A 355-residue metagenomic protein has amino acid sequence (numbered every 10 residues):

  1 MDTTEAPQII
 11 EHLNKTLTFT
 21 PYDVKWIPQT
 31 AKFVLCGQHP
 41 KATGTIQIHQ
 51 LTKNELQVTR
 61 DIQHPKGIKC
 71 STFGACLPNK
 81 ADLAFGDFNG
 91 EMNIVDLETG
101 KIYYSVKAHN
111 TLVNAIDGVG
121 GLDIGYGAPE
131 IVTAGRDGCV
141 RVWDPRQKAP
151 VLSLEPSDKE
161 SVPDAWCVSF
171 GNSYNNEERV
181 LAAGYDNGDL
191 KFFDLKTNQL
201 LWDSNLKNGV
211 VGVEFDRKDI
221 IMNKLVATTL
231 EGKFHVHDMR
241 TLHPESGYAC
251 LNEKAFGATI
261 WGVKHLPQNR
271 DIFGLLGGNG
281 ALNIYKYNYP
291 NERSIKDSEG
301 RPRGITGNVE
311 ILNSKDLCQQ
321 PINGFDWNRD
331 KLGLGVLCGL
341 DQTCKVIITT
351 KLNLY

Functional and structural regions predicted by a protein language model:
D2-L13, Q29-I62, V95-E98: Beta-propeller domains
I10-K15, Q57-I62, K101-V106, A149-D158 (+3 more regions): A short beta-strand motif characteristic of beta-propeller blades
F19-W26, P65-A75, N110-D123, K159-S173 (+3 more regions): Canonical WD40 repeat/beta-propeller blade segments in eukaryotic WD-repeat proteins
A31-L35, P78-A84, Y103-Y104, D123-V132 (+8 more regions): Structural hallmark of WD40 beta-propellers
G37-P40, G86-N89, A134-D137, P145 (+4 more regions): Conserved strand-to-loop turn within each blade of WD40 beta-propeller repeats
I46-Q50, M92-D96, V140-D144, L190-D194 (+3 more regions): WD40-repeat beta-propellers
N54-K80: Blade-loop segments of beta-propeller domains
L200-Y355: Structured C-terminal portions of repeat-based eukaryotic scaffold domains
